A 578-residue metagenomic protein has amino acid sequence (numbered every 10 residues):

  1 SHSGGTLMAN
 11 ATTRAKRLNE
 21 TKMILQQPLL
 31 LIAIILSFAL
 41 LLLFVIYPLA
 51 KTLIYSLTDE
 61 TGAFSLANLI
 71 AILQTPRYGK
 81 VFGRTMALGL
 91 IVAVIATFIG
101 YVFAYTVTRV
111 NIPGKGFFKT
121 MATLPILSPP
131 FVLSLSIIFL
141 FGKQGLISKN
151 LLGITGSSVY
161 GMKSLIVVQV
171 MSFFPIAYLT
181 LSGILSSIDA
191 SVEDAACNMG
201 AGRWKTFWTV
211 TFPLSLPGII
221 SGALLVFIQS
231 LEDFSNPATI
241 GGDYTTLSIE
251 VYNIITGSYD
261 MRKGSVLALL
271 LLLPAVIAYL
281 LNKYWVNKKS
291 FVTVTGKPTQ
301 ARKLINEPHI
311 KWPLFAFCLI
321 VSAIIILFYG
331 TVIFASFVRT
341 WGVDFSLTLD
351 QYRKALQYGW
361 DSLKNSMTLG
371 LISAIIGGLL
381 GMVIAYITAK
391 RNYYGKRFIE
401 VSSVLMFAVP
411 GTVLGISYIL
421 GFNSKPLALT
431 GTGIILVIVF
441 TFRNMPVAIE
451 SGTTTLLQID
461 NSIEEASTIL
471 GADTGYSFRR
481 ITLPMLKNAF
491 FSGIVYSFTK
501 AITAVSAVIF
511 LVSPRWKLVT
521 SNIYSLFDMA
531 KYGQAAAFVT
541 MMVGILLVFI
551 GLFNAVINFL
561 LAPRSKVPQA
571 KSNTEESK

Functional and structural regions predicted by a protein language model:
S1-I35, K283-I320, N554-K578: Transmembrane alpha-helical segments of polytopic membrane transport and secretion proteins
E20-T21, S65-L73, L347-L356: A short amphipathic helical element positioned immediately N-terminal to and/or at the very start of a transmembrane
Q26-E60, Q74-S186, F212-F234, V266-K283 (+6 more regions): Membrane-water interface segments at the C-terminal ends of transmembrane alpha-helices in multi-pass inner-membrane
T58, F234-S258, V343-D344, V505-Y532 (+1 more regions): Glycine-rich helix-loop "coupling/hinge" segments at transmembrane-helix boundaries in multipass transporters
T61, G202, K289-I305, W341-A355 (+1 more regions): Juxtamembrane inter-helical linkers in multi-pass membrane proteins
T75, V110-P113, S186-S191, A201-R203 (+8 more regions): Juxtamembrane helix-boundary/capping and inter-helix hinge elements in multi-pass membrane proteins
A196, S467: The alpha-helix within a helix-turn-helix
I249-P274: Helix-loop-helix hairpin linking two adjacent transmembrane segments in secondary transporters
